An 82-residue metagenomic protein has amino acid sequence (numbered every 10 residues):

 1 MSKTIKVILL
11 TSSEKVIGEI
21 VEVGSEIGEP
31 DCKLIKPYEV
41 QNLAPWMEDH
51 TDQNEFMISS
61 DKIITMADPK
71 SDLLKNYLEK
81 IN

Functional and structural regions predicted by a protein language model:
S2-N82: Conserved RNA-binding domains used in RNP assembly and mRNA/RNA metabolism
